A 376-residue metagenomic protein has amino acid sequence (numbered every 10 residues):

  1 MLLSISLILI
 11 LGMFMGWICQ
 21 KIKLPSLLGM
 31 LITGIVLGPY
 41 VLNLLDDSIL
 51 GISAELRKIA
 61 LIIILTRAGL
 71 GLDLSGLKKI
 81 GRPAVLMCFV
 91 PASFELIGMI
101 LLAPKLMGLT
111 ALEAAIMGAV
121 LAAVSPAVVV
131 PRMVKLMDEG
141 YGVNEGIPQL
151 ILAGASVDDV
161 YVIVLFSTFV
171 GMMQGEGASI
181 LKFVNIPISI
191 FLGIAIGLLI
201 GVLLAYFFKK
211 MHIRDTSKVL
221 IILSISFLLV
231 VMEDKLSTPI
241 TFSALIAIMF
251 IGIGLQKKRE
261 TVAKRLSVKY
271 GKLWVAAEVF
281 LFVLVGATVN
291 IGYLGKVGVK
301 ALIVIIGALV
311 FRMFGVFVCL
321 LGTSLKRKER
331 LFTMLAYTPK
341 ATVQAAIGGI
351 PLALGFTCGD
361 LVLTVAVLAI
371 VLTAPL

Functional and structural regions predicted by a protein language model:
M1-L376: Transmembrane helical cores of multi-pass secondary ion antiporters/exchangers
